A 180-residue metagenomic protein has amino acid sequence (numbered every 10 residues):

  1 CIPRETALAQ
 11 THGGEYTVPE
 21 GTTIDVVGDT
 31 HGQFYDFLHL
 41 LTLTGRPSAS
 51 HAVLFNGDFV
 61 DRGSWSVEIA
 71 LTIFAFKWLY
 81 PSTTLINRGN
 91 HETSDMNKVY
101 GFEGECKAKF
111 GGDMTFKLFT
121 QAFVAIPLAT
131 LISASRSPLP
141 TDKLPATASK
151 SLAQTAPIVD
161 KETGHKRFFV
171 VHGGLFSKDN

Functional and structural regions predicted by a protein language model:
C1-N180: Feature recognizes metal-dependent phosphohydrolase scaffolds
